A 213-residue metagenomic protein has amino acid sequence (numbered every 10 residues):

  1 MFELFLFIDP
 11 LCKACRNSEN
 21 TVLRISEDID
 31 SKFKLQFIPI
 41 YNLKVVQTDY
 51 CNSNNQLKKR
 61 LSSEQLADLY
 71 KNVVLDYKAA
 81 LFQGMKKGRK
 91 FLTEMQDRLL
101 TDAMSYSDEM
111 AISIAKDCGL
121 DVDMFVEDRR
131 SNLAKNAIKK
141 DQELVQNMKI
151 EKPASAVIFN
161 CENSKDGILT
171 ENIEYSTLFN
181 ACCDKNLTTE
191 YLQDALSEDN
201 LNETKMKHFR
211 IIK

Functional and structural regions predicted by a protein language model:
M1: Active-site-proximal cofactor/substrate-binding loop regions of enzyme domains
F5-I8, T21-S26, D102, Y106-K213: C-terminal cap of thioredoxin/glutaredoxin-like
D9-E19: Short, thiol/selenol-centered motifs that function as redox-active sites or metal-ligating centers
L11, L81-G84, R130: Short beta->alpha junction loops/turns
K13, K44, K165: Flexible, glycine-rich phosphate/dinucleotide-binding loops and adjacent beta-alpha linkers at cofactor/substrate
S18-A103: Structural alpha/beta surface segment adjacent to cysteine/selenocysteine redox centers across thiol/disulfide enzymes
